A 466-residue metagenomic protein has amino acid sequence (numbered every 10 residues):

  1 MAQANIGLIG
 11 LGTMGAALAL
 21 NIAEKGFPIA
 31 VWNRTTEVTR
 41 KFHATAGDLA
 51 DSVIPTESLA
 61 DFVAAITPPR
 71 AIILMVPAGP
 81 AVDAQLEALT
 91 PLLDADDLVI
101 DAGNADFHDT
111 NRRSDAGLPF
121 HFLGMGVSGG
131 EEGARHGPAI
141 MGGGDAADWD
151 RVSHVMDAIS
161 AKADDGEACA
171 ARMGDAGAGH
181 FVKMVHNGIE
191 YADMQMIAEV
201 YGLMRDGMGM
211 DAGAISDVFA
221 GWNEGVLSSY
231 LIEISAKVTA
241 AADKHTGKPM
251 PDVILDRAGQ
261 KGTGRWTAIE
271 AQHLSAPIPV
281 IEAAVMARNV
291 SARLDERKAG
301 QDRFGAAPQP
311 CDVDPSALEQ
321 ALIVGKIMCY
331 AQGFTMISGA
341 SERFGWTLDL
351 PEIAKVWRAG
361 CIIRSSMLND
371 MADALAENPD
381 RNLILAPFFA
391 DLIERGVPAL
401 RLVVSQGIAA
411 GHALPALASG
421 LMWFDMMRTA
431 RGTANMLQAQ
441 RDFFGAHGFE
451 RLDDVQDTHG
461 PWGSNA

Functional and structural regions predicted by a protein language model:
M1-A71, L93-D96, L123, G130-H136: NAD(P)+-binding Rossmann beta1-loop-alpha1 motif at the extreme N-terminus of oxidoreductases
I6, V82-Q85, I100, D106-S216 (+3 more regions): Rossmann-fold dinucleotide-binding core
I73-A88: Glycine/threonine-rich flexible loop motifs
A178-G179, Y191-I408, A413-L414: C-terminal substrate-binding/catalytic lobe of Rossmann-fold NAD(P)-dependent dehydrogenases
E394, L402-A466: C-terminal amphipathic alpha-helical interaction region
